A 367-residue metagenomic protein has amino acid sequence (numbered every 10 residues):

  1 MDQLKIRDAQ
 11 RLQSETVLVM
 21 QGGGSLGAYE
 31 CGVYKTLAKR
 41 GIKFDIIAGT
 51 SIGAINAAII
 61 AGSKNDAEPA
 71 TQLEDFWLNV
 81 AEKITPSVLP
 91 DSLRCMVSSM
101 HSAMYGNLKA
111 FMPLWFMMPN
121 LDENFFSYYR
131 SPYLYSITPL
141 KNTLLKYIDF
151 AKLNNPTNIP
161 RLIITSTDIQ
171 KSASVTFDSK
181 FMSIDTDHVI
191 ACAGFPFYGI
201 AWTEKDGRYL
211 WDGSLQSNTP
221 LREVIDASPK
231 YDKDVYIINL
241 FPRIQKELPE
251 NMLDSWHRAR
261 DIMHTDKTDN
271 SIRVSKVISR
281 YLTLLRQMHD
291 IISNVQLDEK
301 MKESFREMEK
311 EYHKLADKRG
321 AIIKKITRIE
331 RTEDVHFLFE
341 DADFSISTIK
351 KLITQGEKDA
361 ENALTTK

Functional and structural regions predicted by a protein language model:
M1-T50, A58-K367: Patatin-like phospholipase
